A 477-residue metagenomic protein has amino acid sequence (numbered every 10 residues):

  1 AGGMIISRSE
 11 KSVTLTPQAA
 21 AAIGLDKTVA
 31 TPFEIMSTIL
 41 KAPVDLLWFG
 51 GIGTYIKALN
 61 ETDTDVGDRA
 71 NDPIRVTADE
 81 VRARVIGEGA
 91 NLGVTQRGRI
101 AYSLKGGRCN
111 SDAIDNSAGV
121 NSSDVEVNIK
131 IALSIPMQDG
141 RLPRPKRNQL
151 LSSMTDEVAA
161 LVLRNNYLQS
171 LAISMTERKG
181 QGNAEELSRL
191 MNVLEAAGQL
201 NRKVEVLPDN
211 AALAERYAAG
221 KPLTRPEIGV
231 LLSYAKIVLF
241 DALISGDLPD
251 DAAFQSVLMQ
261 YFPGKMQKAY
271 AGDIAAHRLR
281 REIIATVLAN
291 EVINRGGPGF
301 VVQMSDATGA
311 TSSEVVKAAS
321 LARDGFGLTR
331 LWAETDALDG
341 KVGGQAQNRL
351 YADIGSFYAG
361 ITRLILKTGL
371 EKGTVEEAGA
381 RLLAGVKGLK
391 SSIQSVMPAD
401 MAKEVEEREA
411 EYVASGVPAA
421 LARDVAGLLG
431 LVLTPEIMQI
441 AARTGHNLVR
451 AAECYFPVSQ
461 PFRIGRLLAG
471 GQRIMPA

Functional and structural regions predicted by a protein language model:
A1-A477: Non-transmembrane, aqueous-exposed alpha-helical and coiled segments at domain scale
